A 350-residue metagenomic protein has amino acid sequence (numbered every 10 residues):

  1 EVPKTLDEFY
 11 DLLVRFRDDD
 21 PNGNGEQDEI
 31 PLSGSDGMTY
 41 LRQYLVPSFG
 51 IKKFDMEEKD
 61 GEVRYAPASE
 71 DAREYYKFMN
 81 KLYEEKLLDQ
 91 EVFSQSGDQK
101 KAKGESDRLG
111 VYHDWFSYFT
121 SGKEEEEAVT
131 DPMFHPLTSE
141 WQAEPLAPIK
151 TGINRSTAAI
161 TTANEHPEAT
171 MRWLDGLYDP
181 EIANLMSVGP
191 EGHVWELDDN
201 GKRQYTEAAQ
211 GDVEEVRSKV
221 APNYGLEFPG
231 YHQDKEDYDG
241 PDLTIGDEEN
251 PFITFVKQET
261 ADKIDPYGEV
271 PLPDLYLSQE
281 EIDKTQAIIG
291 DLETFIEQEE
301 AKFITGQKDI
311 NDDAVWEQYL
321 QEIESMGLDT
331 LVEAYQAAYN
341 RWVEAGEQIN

Functional and structural regions predicted by a protein language model:
E1-T39, D55-K103, A158-A169, W173-N200 (+1 more regions): Helix-loop-helix "hinge/cap" segment bordering the ligand-binding cleft or interdomain interface
P3-Y10, L32-F49, V111-S121: Ligand-binding clamshell of periplasmic/extracellular solute-binding protein-like
R17-Q27, M38-L45, I51-F54, L109-D114 (+2 more regions): Secretory-pathway/luminal and periplasmic proteins that interact with or process carbohydrate-rich
Q27-S33, R108-Y112, A128-M133, T157: Beta-sheet entry/capping signal
M56-G61, Y75, E126-I153: Active-site-adjacent "gating/activation" loops or surface patches in catalytic cores
K81-E84, K100-S117, G122-K123, L137-Q142 (+1 more regions): Glycine-rich, aromatic-lined ligand/substrate-binding cores of catalytic and carbohydrate-binding domains
G176, E181-K302, Q307, E344: Conserved small-residue motifs centered on glycine
E299-N350: Histidine-centered catalytic/metal-binding microenvironments
